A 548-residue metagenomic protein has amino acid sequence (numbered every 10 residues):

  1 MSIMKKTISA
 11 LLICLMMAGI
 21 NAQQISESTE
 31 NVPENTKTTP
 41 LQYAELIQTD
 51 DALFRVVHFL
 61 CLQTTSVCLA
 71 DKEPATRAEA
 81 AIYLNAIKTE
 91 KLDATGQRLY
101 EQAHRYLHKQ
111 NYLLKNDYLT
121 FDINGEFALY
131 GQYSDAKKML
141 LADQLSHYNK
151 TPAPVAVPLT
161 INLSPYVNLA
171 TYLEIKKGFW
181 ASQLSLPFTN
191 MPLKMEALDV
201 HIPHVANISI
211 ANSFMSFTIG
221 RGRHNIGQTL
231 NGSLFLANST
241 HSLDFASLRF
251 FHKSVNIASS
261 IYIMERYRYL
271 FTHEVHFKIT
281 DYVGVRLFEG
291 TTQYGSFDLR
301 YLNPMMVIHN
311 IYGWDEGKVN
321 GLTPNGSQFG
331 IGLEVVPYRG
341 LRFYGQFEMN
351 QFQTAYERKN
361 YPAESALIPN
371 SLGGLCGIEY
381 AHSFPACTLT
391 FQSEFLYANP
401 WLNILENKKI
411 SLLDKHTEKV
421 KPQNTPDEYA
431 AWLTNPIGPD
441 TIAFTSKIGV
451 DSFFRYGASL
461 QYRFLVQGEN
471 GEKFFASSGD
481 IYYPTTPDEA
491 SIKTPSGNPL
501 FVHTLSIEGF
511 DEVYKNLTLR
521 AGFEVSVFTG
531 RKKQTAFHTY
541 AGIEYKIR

Functional and structural regions predicted by a protein language model:
M1-D50, R55-V57, L69, P74-R105 (+1 more regions): Cleavable N-terminal export/targeting peptides
I25-K37, I47-T49, L53, R105-V155 (+4 more regions): Transmembrane beta-strand segments of Gram-negative outer membrane beta-barrel proteins
I47-Q63, T76, Y83, I87-L92 (+2 more regions): Structural signature for solvent-exposed beta-strand/loop edge elements and short helix-capping sites, enriched
L69-A70, A142-Y148, P158, L193-A197 (+6 more regions): Outer-membrane beta-barrel domain signature
L119-G125, L169-T171, S182, M215-F217 (+8 more regions): Transmembrane beta-strands of outer-membrane beta-barrel proteins
N149-T151, L169-A206, Q228-G232, A355-L367: Surface-exposed loop and membrane-interface regions of Gram-negative outer-membrane beta-barrel proteins
F214-S216, N225, L236, T240-P426 (+5 more regions): Signature for the C-terminal beta-barrel architecture of outer-membrane proteins
V275, Q534-R548: Outer-membrane beta-barrel "beta-signal"
